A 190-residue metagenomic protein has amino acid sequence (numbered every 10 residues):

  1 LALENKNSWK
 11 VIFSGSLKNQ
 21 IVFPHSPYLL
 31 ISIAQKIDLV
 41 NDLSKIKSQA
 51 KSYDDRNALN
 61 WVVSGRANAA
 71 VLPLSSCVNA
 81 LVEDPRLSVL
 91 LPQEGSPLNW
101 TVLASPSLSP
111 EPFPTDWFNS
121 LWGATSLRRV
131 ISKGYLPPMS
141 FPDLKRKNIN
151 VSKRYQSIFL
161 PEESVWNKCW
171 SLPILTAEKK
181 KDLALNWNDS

Functional and structural regions predicted by a protein language model:
L1-L3, N99-P112, R129-V130: A bilobed periplasmic-binding-protein/Venus flytrap-type ligand-binding module shared by bacterial periplasmic
N7, N57, W61, P112-D116 (+1 more regions): Extracytoplasmic/secreted proteins, especially bacterial periplasmic and envelope-associated proteins
K10-S32: Short loop->beta-strand "edge-of-pocket" segments that line small-molecule binding or catalytic clefts across diverse
F13, A34, L59, V63 (+4 more regions): Non-transmembrane alpha-helical segments in soluble domains of secreted/periplasmic/extracellular proteins
P24, P106, M139: Residue-level recognition of the GNAT/N-acetyltransferase active site
S26-E94: Ligand-binding pocket segment of bilobal, Venus flytrap-like solute-binding proteins
D84-S109, L121: Flexible, solvent-exposed loop/hinge segments that line or gate ligand/substrate-binding clefts
P112, S120, A124-S190: Extracellular/periplasmic juxtamembrane helices and adjacent flexible linkers that interface with membrane partners
